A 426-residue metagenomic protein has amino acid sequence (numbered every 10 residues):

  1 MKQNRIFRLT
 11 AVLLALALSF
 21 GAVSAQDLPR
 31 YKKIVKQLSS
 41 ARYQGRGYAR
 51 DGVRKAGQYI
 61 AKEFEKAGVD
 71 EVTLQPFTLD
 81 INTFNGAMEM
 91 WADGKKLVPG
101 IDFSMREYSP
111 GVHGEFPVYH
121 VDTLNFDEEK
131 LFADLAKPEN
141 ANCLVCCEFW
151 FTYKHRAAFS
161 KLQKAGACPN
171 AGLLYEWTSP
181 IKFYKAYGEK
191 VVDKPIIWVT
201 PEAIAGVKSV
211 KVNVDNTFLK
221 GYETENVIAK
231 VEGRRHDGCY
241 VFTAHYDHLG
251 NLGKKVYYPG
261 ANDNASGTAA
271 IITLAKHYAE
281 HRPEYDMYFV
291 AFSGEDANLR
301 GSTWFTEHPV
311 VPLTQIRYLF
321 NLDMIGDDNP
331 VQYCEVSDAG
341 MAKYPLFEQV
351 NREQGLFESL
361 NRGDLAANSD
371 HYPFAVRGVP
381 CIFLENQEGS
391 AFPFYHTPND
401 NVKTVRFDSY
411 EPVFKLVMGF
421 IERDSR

Functional and structural regions predicted by a protein language model:
M1-D27: Bacterial Sec-dependent N-terminal signal peptides
D27-A41, Y48, Y59-A67, E71 (+4 more regions): Catalytic-core environment of secreted peptidases
D27-D51, A67, E71-T73, A87-E89 (+4 more regions): N-terminal capping segment at the start of a domain
A41-D51, P76-L79, H120-V121, C146-Y153 (+6 more regions): Second-shell loop/turn segments in exported
Q44-F149: Noncatalytic luminal/extracellular "stalk/propeptide" segments of secretory-pathway proteins
P110-V118, L124-E129, I181-G260, K276 (+1 more regions): Soluble metallo-hydrolase cores and metallopeptidase-like ectodomains found primarily in the secretory/periplasmic
K276, A391-R426: His/Asp/Glu-rich mid-to-C-terminal helical/loop segments that flank catalytic regions of hydrolases
P283, F292-P393: Metal-dependent peptidase/peptidase-like ectodomains
